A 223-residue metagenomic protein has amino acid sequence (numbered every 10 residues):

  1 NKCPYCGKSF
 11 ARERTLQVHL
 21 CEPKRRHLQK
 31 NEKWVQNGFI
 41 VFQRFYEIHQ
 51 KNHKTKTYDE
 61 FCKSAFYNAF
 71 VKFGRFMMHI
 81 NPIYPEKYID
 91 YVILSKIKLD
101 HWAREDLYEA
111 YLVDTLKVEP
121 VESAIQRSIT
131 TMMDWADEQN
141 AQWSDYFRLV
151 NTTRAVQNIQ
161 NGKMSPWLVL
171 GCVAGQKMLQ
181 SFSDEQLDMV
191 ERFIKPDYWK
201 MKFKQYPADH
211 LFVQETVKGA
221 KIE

Functional and structural regions predicted by a protein language model:
N1-F39: C-terminal recognition-helix end and immediately following basic linker of small zinc-binding "finger" domains
L20, K24, F39, Y46 (+7 more regions): Generic secondary-structure transition motif, activating predominantly at the C-termini of alpha-helices
L28-K72: Charged, amphipathic alpha-helical linkers/stalks
T55-S144: Extended alpha-helical scaffolding regions
Y146-E223: Charge-dense, extended regions
